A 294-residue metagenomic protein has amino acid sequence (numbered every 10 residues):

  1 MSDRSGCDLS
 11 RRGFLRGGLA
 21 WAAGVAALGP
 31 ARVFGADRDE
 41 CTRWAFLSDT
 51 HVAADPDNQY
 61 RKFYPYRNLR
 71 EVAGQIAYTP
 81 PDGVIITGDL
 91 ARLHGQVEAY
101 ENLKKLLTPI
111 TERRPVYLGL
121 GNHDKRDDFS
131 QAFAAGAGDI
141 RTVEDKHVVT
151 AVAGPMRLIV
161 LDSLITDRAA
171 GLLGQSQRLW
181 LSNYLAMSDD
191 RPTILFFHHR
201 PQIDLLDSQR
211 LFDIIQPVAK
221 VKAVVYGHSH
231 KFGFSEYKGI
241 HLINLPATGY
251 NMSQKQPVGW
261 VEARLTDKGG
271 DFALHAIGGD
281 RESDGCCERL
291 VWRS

Functional and structural regions predicted by a protein language model:
M1-S10: N-terminal secretory signal peptides
L9-A27: N-terminal export leaders
G17, F34-Y100, D190: N-terminal active-site segment of His-dependent metallophosphoesterases
A20, H51, L90-A91, H123-D124 (+3 more regions): Catalytic metal-binding/acid-base residues of hydrolase active sites
A36, Q96-M187, P192, D207-A223 (+3 more regions): Extended active-site neighborhood of metal-dependent phosphoesterases/phosphodiesterases
R38, R264-S294: A short C-terminal boundary segment appended to hydrolase-like catalytic domains
L47-S48, V84-G88, V116-G121, I194-F197 (+2 more regions): Active-site neighborhood of phospho(di)ester-bond hydrolases with catalytic His/Asp-centered motifs
